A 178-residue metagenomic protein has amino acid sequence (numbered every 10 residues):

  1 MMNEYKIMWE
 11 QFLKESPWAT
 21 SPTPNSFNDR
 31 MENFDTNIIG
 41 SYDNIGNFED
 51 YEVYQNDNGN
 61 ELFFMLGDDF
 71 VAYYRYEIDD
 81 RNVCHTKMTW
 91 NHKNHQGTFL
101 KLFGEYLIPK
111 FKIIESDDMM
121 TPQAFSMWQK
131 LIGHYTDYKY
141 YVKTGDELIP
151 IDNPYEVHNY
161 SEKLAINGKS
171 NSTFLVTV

Functional and structural regions predicted by a protein language model:
W9-N94, L102-V178: Non-catalytic substrate-recognition and accessory regions of acyl/acetyltransferase enzymes
